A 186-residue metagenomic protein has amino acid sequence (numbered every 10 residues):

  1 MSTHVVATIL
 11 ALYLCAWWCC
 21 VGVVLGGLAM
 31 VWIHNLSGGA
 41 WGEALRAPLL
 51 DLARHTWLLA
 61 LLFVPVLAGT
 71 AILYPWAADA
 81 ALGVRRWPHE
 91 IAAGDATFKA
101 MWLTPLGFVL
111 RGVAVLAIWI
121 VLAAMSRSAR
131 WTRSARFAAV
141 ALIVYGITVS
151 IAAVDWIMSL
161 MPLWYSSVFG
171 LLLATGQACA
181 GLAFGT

Functional and structural regions predicted by a protein language model:
M1-S2, A93-T186: Long, contiguous internal "core" modules enriched in hydrophobic/ aromatic residues
M1-V5, G39-W41: N-terminal accessory segment at the very beginning of proteins
V6-V24, L50, V168-L173: Loop-to-helix transition at the N-terminal end of transmembrane alpha-helices
W17-W131: Transmembrane-helix bundle segments that line or gate the permeation/cavity pathway in multi-pass membrane proteins
